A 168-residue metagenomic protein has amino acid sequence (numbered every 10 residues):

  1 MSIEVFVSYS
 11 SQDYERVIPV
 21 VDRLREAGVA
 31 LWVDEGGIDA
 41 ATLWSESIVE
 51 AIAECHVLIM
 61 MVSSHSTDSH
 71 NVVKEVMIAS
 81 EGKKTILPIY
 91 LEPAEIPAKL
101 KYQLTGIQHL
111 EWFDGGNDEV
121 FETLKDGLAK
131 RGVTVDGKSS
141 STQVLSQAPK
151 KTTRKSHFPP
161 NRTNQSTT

Functional and structural regions predicted by a protein language model:
M1-A27, E46, L91-T168: C-terminal interaction surface of TIR/SEFIR-family domains
S11, S63-S64: Short glycine-/small-residue-rich Rossmann-like dinucleotide-binding loops
P19-E50, S64-V73, H109-G115: Conserved BB-loop
L31, I86-L87: Hydrophobic/aromatic residues located in beta-strands of well-ordered beta-sheets within soluble catalytic
S45, S64-K84, A94-A98: Conserved TIR/SEFIR loop-to-helix hotspot centered on a Trp-containing motif with a nearby acidic residue
C55: An anion/phosphate-binding loop that grips the pyrophosphate of nucleotide cofactors and donors
L58-I59: Hydrophobic acceptor-binding patch used for acceptor engagement in glycosyltransferases
